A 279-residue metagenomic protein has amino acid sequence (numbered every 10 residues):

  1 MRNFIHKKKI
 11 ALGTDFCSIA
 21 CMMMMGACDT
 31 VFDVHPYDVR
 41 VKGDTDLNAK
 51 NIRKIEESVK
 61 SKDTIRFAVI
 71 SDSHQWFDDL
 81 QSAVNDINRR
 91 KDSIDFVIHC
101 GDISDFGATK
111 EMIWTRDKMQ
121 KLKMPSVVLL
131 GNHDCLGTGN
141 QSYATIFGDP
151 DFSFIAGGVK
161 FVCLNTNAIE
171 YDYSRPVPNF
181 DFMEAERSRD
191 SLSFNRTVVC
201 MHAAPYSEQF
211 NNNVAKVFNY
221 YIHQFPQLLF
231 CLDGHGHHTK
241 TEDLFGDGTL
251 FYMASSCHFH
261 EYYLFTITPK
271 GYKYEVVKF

Functional and structural regions predicted by a protein language model:
M1-G26: Sec-dependent bacterial lipoprotein signal peptides
C28-W114, F194: N-terminal active-site segment of His-dependent metallophosphoesterases
V31-A49, K54, F154, K240-F279: Binuclear metal-dependent phosphoesterase catalytic core
E57-A68, S153-C163, L192, R196 (+2 more regions): Beta-strand-turn-beta hairpins that frame and shape the catalytic cleft of phosphate-ester-processing enzymes
D72, G101-D102, G131-N132, H202 (+1 more regions): Active-site glycine-centered loops adjacent to acidic/histidine catalytic or metal-binding residues that shape
L80-A156: Core catalytic region of metal-dependent phosphoesterases/phosphodiesterases, especially metallo-beta-lactamase-like
N88-F96, D172-L250, K273-E275: His/acidic metal-ligating clusters that form di-metal
